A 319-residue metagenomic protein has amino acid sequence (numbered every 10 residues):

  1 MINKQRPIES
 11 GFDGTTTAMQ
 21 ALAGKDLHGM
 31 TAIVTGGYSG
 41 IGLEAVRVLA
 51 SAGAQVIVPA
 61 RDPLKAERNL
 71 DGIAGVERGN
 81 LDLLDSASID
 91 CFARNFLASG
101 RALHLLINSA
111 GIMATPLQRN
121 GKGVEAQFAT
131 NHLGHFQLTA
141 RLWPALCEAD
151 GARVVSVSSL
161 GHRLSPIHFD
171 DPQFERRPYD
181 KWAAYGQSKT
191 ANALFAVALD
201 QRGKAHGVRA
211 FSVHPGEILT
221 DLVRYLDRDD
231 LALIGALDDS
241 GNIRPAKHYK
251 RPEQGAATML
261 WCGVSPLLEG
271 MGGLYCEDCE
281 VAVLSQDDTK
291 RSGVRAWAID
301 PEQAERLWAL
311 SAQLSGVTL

Functional and structural regions predicted by a protein language model:
I2-A236, Q313-L319: Rossmann-fold NAD(P)H-dependent dehydrogenase/reductase core
R6-F12, S188, A236-R291, P301-E305: C-terminal helical subdomain
T35, R177-K181, G241-P245, S292-V294: A short, mixed-charge helix-start or loop-turn motif at secondary-structure junctions
V58, L81, K247, A296-I299: Pocket-edge positions in alpha/beta enzyme catalytic cores
D85, D171, V264-S265, D300: Polar helix-capping/helix-linker motif
G121, W182-Y185, P245, V294-W297 (+1 more regions): Active-site oxyanion-binding pockets that recognize sulfate/phosphate
A198, T258-W261, L310: Generic recognition of well-ordered alpha-helical segments
A296-L319: C-terminal amphipathic/interface module of NAD(P)-dependent oxidoreductases and related NAD-binding regulators
